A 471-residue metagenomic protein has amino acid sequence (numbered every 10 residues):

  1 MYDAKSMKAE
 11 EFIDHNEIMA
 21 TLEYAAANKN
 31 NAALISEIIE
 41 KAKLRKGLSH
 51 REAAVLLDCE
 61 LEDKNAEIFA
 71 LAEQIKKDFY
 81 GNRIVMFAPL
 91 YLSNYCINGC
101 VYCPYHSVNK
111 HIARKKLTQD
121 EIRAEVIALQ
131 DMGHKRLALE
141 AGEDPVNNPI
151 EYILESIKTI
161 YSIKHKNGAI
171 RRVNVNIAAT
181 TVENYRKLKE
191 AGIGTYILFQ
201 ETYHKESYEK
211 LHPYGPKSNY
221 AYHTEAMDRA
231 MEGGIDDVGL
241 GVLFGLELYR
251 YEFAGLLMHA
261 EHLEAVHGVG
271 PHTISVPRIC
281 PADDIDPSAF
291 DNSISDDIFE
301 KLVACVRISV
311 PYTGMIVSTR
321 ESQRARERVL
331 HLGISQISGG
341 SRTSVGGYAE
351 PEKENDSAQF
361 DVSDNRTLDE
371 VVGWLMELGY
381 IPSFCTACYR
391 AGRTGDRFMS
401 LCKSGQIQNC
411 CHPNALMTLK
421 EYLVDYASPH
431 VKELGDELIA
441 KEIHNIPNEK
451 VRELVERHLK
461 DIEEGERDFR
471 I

Functional and structural regions predicted by a protein language model:
M1-E37, R324-S335, S341-I471: Radical SAM enzyme core and accessory elements
S36, E40, L44-I84: An N-cap/entry alpha-helix motif that binds or orients negatively charged groups
K41, I75, L129-M132, I163 (+4 more regions): Change "in soluble alpha/beta enzymes" to "in soluble alpha/beta proteins
Y80-G81, V85-E121: Canonical Radical SAM [4Fe-4S] cluster-binding loop centered on the CxxxCxxC motif and its immediate flanking residues
A88, V126, L154-Y161, Y185 (+5 more regions): Generic structural signal for well-ordered alpha-helices, preferentially at hydrophobic/aromatic core positions
S107-A124, A128-M231, D237-L246, G268-S275 (+1 more regions): Core AdoMet radical
A141, T195, Q200, A221-I285 (+3 more regions): Conserved C-terminal portion of the radical SAM core fold that forms the substrate/S-adenosylmethionine-binding
L211-K217, S288-N292, S357: Short glycine-enriched, charge-decorated loop/helix-capping segments at active-site entrances that position
